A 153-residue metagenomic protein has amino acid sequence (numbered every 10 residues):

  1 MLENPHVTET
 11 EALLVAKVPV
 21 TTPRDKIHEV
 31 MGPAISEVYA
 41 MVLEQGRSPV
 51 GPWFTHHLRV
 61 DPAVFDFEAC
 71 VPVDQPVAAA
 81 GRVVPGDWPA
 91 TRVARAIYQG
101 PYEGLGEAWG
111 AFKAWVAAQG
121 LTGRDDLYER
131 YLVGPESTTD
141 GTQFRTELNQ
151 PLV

Functional and structural regions predicted by a protein language model:
M1-V153: A solvent-exposed interaction/effector surface
